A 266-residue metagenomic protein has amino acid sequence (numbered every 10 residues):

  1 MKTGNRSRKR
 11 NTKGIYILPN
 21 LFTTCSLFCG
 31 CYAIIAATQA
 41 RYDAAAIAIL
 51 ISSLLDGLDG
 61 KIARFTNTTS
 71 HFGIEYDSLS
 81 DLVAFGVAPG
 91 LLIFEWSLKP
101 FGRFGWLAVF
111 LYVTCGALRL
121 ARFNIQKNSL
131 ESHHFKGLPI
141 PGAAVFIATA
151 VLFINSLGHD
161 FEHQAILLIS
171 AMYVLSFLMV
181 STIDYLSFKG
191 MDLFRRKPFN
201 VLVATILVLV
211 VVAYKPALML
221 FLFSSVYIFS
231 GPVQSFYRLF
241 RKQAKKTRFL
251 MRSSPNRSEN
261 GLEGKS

Functional and structural regions predicted by a protein language model:
M1-G57, Q234, A244, G264-S266: Topogenic membrane-insertion module of multi-pass membrane proteins
M1-S7, S132-S266: C-terminal membrane-associated helical module and adjoining short loops/tails
K2-R10, D59-S70, F123-H133: Cytosolic, membrane-interface loops and tails of multi-pass inner-membrane proteins
N11-N20, F72-S80, H133-K136, S187-K197: Short, amphipathic, aromatic/basic-enriched membrane-interface segments that mark the entry/exit of transmembrane
G14, L18-T24, F65-L120, A150: Multi-pass membrane catalytic core of lipid/isoprenoid biosynthesis enzymes
Y32-I47, V87-L107, A150-L167, A213-L218: Helix-coil boundary and interhelical linker segments in multi-pass alpha-helical membrane proteins
G57-F65, A117-N124, S181-T182, P232-A244: Juxtamembrane membrane-interface segments at transmembrane alpha-helix termini
F104-F146: Hydrophobic, well-structured mid-protein blocks that either form specific transmembrane helices
